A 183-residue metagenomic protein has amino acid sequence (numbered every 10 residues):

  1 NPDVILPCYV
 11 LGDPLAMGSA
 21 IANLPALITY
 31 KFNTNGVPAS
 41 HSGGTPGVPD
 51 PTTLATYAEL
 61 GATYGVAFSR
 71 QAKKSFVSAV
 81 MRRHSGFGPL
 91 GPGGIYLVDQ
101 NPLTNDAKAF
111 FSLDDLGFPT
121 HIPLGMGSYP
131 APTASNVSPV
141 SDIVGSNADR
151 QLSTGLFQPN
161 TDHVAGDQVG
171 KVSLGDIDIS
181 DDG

Functional and structural regions predicted by a protein language model:
N1-G183: Sequence/structural signature of beta-propeller domains
